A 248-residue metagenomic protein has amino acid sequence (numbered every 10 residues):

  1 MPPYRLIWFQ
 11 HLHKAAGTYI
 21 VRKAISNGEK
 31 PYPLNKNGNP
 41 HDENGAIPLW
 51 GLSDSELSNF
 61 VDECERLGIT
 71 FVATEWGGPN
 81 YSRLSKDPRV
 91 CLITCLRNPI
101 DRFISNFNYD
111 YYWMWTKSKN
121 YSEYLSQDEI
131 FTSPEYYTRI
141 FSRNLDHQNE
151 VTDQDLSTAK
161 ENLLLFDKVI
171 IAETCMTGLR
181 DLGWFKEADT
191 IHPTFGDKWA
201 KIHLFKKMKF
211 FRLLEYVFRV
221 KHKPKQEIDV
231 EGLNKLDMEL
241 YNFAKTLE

Functional and structural regions predicted by a protein language model:
M1-L67: PAPS-dependent sulfotransferase catalytic core
I7-Q10, F166-K168, E227-I228: A detector of helix-start/N-cap boundary segments at the beginnings of structured domains
T18-I20, R102, Y241: General alpha-helical segment detector with a strong preference for membrane-spanning helices and helix-boundary regions
P40-C95, D101-V220: PAPS-dependent sulfotransferase catalytic domain
H222-P224: Accessory, usually C-terminal, subdomains that scaffold auxiliary metal cofactors
D229-F243: A non-catalytic, amphipathic alpha-helix used as a structural packing/dimerization or gating element in enzyme scaffolds
T246-E248: Non-catalytic N-terminal targeting/anchoring module and adjacent flexible stem/linker that precedes the structured
